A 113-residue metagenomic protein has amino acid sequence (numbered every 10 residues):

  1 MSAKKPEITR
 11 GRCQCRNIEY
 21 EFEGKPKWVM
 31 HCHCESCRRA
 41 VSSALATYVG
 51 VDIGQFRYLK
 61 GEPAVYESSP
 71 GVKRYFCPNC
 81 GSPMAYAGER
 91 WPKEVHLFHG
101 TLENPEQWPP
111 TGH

Functional and structural regions predicted by a protein language model:
M1-H113: A short Gly-Trp-Pro
